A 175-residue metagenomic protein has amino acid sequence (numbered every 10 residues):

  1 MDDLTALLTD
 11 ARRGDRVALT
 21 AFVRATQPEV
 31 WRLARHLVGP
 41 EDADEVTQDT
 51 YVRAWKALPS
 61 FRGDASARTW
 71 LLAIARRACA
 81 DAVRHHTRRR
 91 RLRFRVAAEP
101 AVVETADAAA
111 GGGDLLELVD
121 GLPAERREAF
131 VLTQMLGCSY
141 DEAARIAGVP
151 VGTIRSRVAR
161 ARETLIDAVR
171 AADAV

Functional and structural regions predicted by a protein language model:
M1-L4, D81, R89-E117: Internal acidic/polar
R12-A21, W31-D49, V175: Short, charged helix-capping/linker segments at alpha-helix termini
R12-R13, H36-P40, D49-S66, H85-R91: Sigma70-family region 2
A25-P28, L37, V131-S139: Short helix-capping/turn signature of helix-turn-helix
E45-V52, A65-R77: Structural recognition of an alpha-helix C-terminal capping motif at a helix-to-coil junction
K56-G63, A73-R95, A108, R160: Arg/Lys-rich amphipathic alpha helix in sigma70-family domain 2
R76, A80, M135, A147-V175: DNA-recognition helix of helix-turn-helix
E117-D120, A124-E128, L136-T153, D167: Helix-turn-helix DNA-binding module
